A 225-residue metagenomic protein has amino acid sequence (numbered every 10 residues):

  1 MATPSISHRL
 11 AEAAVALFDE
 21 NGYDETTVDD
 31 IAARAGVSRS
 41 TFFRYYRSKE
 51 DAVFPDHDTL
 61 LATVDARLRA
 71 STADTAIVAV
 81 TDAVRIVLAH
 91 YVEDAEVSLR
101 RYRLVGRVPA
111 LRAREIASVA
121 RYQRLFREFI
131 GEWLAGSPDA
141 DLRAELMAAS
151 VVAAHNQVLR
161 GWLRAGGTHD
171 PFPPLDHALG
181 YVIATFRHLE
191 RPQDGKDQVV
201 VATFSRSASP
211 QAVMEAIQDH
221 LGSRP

Functional and structural regions predicted by a protein language model:
M1-N21, E25-V37, A62: Basic, helix-initiating cap at the start of DNA-binding domains
N21-Y23, F43-P55: HTH DNA-binding helix-turn interface
D30, R44, A153: DNA-binding alpha-helical recognition surfaces that contact promoter or target DNA
A62-R103: Hydrophobic alpha-helical connector segments
P109-A135, L142-S150, Q157: Amphipathic alpha-helical packing segments from all-alpha helical-bundle domains
D139-W162, F172-H188: Hydrophobic alpha-helical segments that form the core of small-molecule binding pockets and/or dimer interfaces
R164, T168-P225: C-terminal peripheral helix-coil segments that are non-catalytic and often amphipathic
